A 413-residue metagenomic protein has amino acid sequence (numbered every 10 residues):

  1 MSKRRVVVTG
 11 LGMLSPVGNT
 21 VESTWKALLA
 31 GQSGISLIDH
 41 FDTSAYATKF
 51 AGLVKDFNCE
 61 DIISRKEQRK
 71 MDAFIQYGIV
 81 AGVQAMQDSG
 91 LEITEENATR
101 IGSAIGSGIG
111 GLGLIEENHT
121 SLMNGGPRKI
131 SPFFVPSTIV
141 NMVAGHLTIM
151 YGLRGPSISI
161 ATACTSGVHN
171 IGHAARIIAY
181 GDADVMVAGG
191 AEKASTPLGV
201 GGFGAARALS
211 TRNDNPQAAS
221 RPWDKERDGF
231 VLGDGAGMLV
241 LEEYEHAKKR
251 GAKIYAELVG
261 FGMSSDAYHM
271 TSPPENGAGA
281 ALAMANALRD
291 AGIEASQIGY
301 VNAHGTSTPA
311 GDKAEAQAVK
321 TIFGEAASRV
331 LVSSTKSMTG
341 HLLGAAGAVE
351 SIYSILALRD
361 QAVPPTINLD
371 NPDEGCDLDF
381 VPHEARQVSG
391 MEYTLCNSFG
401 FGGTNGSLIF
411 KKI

Functional and structural regions predicted by a protein language model:
M1-E67, E245-E257, I352-T366, K411-I413: ACP-dependent fatty acid/polyketide chain-elongation machinery
M1-V8, E95-A98, A291-Q297, S328 (+1 more regions): Flexible, low-complexity linker/loop segments at domain and module junctions
R5-T9, S36, D214-A291, G299-Y300: Condensing-enzyme catalytic core mediating Claisen C-C bond formation in acyl metabolism
V8, L29-T162, A191-G202, A295-G311: Conserved beta-ketoacyl condensing-enzyme motif
E22-A27, G113-P127, I177-Y180, V200-N213 (+3 more regions): A glycine- and small-aliphatic-rich helix-loop capping segment at beta-alpha/alpha-beta transitions that lines
A47-L53, G110-L114, A194-S220, G262-L282 (+3 more regions): Active-site-adjacent elements of ketosynthase-type condensing enzymes
G78-L91, V140-A144, T148-E192, V231-A252 (+2 more regions): Active-site-proximal alpha-helical scaffold in enzymes
N124-S131, G172, R176, Y180 (+3 more regions): Glycine-/small-residue-rich "gating" segment that lines the acyl/pantetheine channel and substrate pocket
